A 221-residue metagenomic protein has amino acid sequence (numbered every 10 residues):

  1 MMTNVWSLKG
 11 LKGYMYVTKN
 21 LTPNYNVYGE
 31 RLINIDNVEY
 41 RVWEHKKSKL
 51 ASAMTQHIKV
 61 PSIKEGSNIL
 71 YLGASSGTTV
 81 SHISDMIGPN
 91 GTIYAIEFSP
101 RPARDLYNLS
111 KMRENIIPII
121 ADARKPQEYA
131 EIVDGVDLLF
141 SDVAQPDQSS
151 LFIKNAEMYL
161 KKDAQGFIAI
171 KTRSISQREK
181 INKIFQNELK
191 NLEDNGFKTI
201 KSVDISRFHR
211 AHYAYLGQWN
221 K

Functional and structural regions predicted by a protein language model:
M1-Y40: N-terminal auxiliary segments of SAM/dcSAM-dependent transferases
P23, V27-E30, H45-N68: Conserved alpha-helix/loop element of class I SAM-dependent methyltransferases that forms part of the SAM/SAH-binding
I58-K64, D85-M86, I132-V133: Glycine-rich helix-loop-beta junction characteristic of Rossmann-like nucleotide cofactor-binding loops
K64, I87-G88, Y159-D163: Helix-to-beta-strand junctions that scaffold the AdoMet/dcAdoMet cofactor pocket in Class I SAM-dependent enzymes
K64-S75, I93-Y94: Conserved class I S-adenosyl-L-methionine
S75-P89: Conserved SAM-binding loop of SAM-dependent methyltransferases across substrates and taxa, primarily the Class I
Y94-Q148: S-adenosyl-L-methionine
P102-D105, K154-W219: C-terminal substrate-binding/active-site "lid" region of AdoMet-derived donor-dependent transferases
